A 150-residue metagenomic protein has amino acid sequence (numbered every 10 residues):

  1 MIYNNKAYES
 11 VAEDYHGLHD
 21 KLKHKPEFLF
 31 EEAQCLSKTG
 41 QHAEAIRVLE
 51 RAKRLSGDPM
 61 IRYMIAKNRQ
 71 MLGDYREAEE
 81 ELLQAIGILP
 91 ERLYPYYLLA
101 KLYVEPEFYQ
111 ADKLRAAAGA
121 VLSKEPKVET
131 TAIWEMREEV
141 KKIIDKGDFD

Functional and structural regions predicted by a protein language model:
N4, K38, M71-L72, E105-P106 (+1 more regions): Register position in tetratricopeptide repeats
Y8, H42, Y75, F108-A111: TPR-repeat structural position
V11, A45, A78, A111-L114: Single-residue signature of alpha-solenoid repeat helices
G17-D20, E50-R54, L83-G87, A120-S123: Conserved structural position within tetratricopeptide repeats
K23, S56-G57, P90, P126: Short coil turns that delineate tetratricopeptide repeat
E27-E31, M60-I65, Y94-L98, T130-E135: Alpha-solenoid helical repeat scaffolds
G87-L93, A100-E129: TPR/TPR-like (Sel1-like) alpha-helical repeat modules
